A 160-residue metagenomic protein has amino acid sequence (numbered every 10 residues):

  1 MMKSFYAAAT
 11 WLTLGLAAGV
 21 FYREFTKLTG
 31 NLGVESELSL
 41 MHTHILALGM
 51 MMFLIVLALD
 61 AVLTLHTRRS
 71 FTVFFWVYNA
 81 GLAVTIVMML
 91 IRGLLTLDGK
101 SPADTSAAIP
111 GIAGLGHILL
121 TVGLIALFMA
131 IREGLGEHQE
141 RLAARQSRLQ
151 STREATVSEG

Functional and structural regions predicted by a protein language model:
M1-G160: Hydrophobic alpha-helical transmembrane segments of multi-pass integral membrane proteins
